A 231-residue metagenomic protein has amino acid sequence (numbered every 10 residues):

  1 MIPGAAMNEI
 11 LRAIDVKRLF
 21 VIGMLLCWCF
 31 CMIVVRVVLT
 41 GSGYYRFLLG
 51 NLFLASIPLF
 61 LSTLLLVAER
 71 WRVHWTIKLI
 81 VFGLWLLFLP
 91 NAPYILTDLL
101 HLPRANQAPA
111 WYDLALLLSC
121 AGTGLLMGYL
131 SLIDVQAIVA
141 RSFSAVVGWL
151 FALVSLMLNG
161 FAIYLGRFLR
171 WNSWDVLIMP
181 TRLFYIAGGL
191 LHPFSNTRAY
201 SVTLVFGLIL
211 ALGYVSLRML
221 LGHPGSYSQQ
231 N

Functional and structural regions predicted by a protein language model:
N8-L25: N-terminal membrane topogenic signal
V34-R46, L65-W71: Short, hydrophobic transmembrane alpha-helix segments
N51-V67: Central hydrophobic cores of alpha-helical transmembrane segments in multi-pass inner-membrane proteins across all
L66-I77, A137-V146: Membrane-interface helix-boundary motifs at transmembrane edges
F82-L87, F151-R170: Hydrophobic alpha-helical membrane-insertion segments
L117-G128, L190-A211: Hydrophobic alpha-helical transmembrane segments
L126-V139, L204-Y227: Transmembrane alpha-helical segments in integral membrane proteins
D175-T197: Short, membrane-exposed interhelical loops at transmembrane-helix boundaries
